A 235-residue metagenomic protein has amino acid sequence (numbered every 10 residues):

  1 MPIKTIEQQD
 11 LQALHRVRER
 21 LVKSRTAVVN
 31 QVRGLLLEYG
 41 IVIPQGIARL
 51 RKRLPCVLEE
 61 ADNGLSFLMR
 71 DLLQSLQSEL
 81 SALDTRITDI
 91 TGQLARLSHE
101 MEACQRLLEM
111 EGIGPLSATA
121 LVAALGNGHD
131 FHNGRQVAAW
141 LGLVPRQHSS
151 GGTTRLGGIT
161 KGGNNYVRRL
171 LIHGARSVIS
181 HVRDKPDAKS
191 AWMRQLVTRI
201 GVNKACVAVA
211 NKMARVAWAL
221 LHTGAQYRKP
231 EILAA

Functional and structural regions predicted by a protein language model:
M1-A13, L54-E59, G151-G162, Y166: Short alpha-helix plus adjacent loop in nuclease-associated cores
M1-T5, V32-L37, Q45-L50, S150-G152 (+3 more regions): Short coil/turn segments at secondary-structure boundaries
I6-R106: Glycine-rich, often acidic, oxyanion-interacting loops/wings at catalytic, nucleic-acid, or phospho-protein interfaces
L11, L73, L121, L171-A175 (+1 more regions): Short alpha-helical scaffolding segments that buttress acidic/His motifs in well-ordered protein cores
V28-Q31, I87-I90, G126-F131, R176-P186 (+1 more regions): Short helix-capping/linker segments at secondary-structure and domain boundaries
L37, I41, Q45-N63, H129 (+3 more regions): HhH-family (HhH-GPD) DNA N-glycosylase catalytic core used in base-excision repair
R106-E109, P115-V202, A234-A235: Phosphate-backbone recognition surface of nucleic-acid-processing proteins
V197-A235: Basic, amphipathic alpha-helical segments enriched in Lys/Arg and hydrophobic/aromatic residues
